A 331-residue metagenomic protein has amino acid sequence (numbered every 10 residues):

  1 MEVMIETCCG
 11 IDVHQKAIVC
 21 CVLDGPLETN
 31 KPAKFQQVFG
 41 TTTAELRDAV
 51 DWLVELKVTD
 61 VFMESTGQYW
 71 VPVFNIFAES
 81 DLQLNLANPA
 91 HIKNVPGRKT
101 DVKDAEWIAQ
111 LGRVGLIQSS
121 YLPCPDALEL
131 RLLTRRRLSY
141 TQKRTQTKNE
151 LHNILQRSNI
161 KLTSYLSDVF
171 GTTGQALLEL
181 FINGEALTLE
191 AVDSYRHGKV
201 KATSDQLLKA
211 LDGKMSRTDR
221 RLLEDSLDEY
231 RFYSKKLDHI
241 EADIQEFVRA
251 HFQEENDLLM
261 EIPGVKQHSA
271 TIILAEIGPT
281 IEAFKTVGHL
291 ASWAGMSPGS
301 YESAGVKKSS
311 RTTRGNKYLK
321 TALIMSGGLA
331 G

Functional and structural regions predicted by a protein language model:
M1-G331: A detector of single, family-specific signature residues that are central to catalytic or substrate-handling motifs
